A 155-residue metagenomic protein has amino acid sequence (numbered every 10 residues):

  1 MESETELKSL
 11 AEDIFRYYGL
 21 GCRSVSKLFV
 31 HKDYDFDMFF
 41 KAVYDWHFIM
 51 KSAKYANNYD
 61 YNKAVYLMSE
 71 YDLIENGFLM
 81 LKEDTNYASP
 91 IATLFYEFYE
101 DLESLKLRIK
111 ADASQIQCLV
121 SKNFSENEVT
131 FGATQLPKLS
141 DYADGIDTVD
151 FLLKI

Functional and structural regions predicted by a protein language model:
M1-E6: A short, charged helix-loop
K8, I14-I155: NAD(P)-dependent aldehyde/semialdehyde dehydrogenase
